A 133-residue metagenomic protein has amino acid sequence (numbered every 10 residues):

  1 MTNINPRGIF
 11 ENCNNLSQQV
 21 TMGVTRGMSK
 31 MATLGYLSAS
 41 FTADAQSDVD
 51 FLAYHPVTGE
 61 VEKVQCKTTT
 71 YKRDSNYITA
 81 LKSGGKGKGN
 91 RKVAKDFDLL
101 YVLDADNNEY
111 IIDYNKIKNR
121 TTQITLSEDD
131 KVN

Functional and structural regions predicted by a protein language model:
M1-S47, L52-N133: Mixed-charge (Asp/Glu-Lys/Arg
